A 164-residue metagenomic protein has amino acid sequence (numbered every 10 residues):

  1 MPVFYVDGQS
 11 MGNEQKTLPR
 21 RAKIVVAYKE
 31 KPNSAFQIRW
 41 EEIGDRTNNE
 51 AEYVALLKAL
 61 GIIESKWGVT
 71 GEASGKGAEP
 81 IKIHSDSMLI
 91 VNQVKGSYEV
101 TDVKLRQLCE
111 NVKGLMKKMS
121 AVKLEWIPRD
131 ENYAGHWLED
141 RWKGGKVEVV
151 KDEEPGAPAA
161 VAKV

Functional and structural regions predicted by a protein language model:
M1, L18, K31, E79 (+2 more regions): Intrinsic-disorder/low-complexity coil detector
M1-E50, V54, G61-I62: RNase H-like nuclease fold core
V6, G44, A51, G71 (+3 more regions): Intrinsic disorder/low-complexity signal
Q9-K16, L57-V147: RNase H catalytic domain
K29-P32, E50-Y53, S65, R106-E110 (+1 more regions): Glycine-rich loops and low-complexity Gly/Arg-rich segments that provide flexible linkers or classic glycine-based
E30, A73-K76, A160-V164: Compositionally biased non-globular segments, especially hydrophobic aliphatic-rich helices of signal peptides
S34-E41, K58, V112-K117, E154-P158: Short C-terminal domain-edge/linker segments immediately following a structured domain
G144-V164: Acidic, His- and aromatic-enriched active-site or binding-groove loops in soluble protein domains that engage sugars
